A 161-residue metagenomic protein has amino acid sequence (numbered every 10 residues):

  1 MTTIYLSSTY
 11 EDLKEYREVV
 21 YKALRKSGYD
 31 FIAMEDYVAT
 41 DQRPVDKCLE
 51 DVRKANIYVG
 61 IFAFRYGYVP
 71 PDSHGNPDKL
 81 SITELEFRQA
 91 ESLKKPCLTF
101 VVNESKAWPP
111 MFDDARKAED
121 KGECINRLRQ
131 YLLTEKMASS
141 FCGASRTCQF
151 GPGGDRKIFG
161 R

Functional and structural regions predicted by a protein language model:
M1-F62, L93: Conserved N-terminal substructure of TIR/SEFIR domains
Y16, T83-E86, T147: Stable alpha-helical elements in mature extracytoplasmic
Y21, C48-L49, E86-R88, R129: Short amphipathic alpha-helical segments and helix-helix/interface helices
F31, C97, M137-F141: Conserved beta-strand scaffold positions in the cores of enzyme catalytic domains, especially in NTP/NDP-utilizing
E35-V38, D51-P109: Conserved beta-strand-loop-alpha-helix hinge of the TIR/SEFIR fold
D46-L49, G75-N76, F112-R116: Short low-complexity, flexible loop/linker segments enriched in glycine and/or proline with clustered acidic
N103-R161: C-terminal interaction surface of TIR/SEFIR-family domains
